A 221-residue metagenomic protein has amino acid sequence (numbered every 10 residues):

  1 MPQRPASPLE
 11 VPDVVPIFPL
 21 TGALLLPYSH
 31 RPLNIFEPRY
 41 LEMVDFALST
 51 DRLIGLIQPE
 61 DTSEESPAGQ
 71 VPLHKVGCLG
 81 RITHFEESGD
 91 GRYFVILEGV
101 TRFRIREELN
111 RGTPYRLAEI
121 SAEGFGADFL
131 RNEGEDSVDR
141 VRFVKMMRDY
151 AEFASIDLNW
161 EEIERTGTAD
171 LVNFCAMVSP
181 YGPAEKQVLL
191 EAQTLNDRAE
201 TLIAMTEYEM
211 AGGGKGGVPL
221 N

Functional and structural regions predicted by a protein language model:
M1-N221: N-terminal low-complexity, acidic/polar interaction/targeting segments
